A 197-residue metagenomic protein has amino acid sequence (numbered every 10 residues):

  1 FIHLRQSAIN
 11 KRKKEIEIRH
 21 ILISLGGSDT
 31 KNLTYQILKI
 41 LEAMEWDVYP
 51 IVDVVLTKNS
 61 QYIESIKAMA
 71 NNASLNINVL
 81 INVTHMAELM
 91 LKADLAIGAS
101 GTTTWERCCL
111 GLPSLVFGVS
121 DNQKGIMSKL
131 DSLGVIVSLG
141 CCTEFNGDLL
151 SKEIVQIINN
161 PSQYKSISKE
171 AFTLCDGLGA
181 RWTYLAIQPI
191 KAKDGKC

Functional and structural regions predicted by a protein language model:
F1-N32, N59-E64: A nucleotide-sugar donor-handling region in carbohydrate enzymes
S28-E42: A conserved mid-protein helix/loop that constitutes part of the nucleotide-sugar donor-binding site
I66-N82: Nucleotide-activated donor-binding/catalytic signature segment of Leloir-type glycosyltransferases, i.e., the conserved
I81-A93, C108-C109: Short acidic alpha-helix that forms the nucleotide-activated donor recognition element in Leloir-type transferases
L91-T102: Acidic donor-binding loop of glycosyltransferase active sites
N122-E153: Change "using UDP/GDP/dTDP sugars" to "using nucleotide sugars
Q156, Q163-G177: A short, well-ordered alpha-helix in the C-terminal region of glycosyltransferases
N160, D176-C197: C-terminal alpha-helical cap of glycosyltransferases
